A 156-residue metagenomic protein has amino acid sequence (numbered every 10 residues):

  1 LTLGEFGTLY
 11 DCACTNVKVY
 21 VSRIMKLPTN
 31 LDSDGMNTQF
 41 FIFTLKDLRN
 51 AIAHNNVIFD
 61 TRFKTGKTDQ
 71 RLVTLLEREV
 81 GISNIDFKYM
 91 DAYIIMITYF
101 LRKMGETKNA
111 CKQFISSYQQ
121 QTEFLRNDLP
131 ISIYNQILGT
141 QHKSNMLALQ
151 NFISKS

Functional and structural regions predicted by a protein language model:
L1-K155: Long, contiguous internal "core" modules enriched in hydrophobic/ aromatic residues
